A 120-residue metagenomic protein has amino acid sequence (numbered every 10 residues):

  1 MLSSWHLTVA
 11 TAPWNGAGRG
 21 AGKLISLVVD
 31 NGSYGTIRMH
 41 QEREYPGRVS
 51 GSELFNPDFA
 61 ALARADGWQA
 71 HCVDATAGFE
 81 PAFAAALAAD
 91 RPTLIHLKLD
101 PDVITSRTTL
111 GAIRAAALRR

Functional and structural regions predicted by a protein language model:
M1-R120: Thiamine diphosphate
